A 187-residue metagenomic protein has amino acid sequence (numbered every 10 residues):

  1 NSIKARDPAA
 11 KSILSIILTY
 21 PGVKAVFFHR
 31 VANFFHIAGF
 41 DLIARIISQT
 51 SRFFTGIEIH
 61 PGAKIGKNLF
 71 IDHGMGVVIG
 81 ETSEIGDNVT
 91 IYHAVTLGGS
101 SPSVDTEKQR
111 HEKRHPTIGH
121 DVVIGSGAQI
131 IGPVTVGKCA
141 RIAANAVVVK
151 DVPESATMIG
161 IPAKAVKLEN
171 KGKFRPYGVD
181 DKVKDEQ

Functional and structural regions predicted by a protein language model:
N1-T55, G172-Q187: Terminal amphipathic alpha-helical/low-complexity segments used for targeting or macromolecular assembly
I16-I17, F70-I71, V104: A short, structure-level motif marking secondary-structure boundaries and short turns
I43, I47, T90, T96 (+2 more regions): Extended, non-globular alpha-helical segments
T55, H60-P61, G66-K67, D72-E81 (+11 more regions): Left-handed beta-helix
T106-H115: Regulatory activation segment
